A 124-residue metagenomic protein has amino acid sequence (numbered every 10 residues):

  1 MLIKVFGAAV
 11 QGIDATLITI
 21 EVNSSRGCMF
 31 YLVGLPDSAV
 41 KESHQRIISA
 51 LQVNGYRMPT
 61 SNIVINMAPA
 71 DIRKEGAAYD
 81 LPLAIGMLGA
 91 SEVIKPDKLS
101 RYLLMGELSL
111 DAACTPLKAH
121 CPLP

Functional and structural regions predicted by a protein language model:
M1-P124: Peripheral, non-AAA+ core regions of ATP-driven protein-machinery
